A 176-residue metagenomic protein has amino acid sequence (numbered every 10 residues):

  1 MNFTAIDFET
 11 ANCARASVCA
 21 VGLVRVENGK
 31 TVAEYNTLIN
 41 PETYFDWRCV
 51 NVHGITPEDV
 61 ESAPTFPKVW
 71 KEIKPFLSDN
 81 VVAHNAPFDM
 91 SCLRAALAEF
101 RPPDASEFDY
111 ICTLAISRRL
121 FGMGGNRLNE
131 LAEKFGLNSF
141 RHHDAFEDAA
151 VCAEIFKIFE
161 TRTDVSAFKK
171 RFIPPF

Functional and structural regions predicted by a protein language model:
M1-E107, G122-H143: Conserved non-catalytic scaffold segment of RNase H-like nuclease domains
T10-N12, A115, V151: Short, glycine/acidic-enriched loop or turn micro-motifs at the edges of active sites
C49, I73, I116, V165-K169: Generic structural signal of hydrophobic/aromatic residues within well-ordered alpha-helices of folded domains
V69, V151-C152: Short Asp/Glu-rich motifs
L93, I116, C152-F156: Buried hydrophobic packing segments
D104-S117: Conserved beta-strand -> loop -> alpha-helix junction used to position metal-binding or nucleic-acid-contacting
D148: Short, conserved phosphate/pyrophosphate- and ester-handling motifs at nucleotide-, phospho-/glycolipid
A153-F176: Acidic two-metal-ion nuclease catalytic site recognized across multiple nuclease folds, prominently DnaQ/RNase D-T
